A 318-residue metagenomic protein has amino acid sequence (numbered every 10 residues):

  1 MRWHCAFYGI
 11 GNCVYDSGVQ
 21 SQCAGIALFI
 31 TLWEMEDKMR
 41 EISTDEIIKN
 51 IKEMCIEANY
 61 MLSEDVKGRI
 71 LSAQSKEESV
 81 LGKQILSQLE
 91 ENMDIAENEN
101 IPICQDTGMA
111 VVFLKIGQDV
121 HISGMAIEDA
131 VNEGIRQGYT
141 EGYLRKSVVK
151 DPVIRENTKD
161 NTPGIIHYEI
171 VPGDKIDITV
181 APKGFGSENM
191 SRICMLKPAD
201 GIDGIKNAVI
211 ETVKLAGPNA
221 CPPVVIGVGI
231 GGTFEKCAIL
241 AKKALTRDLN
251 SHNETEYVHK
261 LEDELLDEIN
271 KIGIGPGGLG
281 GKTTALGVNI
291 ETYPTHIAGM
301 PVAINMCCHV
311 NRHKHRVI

Functional and structural regions predicted by a protein language model:
F7-Y8, Y15, F29: Aromatic (phenylalanine/tyrosine) cluster motif
N12, D16, E34-K38: Intrinsically disordered, low-complexity polyampholyte segments enriched for Lys and acidic residues
A24-L28: Intrinsic disorder/low-complexity segments
E36-I318: Non-transmembrane, aqueous-exposed alpha-helical and coiled segments at domain scale
